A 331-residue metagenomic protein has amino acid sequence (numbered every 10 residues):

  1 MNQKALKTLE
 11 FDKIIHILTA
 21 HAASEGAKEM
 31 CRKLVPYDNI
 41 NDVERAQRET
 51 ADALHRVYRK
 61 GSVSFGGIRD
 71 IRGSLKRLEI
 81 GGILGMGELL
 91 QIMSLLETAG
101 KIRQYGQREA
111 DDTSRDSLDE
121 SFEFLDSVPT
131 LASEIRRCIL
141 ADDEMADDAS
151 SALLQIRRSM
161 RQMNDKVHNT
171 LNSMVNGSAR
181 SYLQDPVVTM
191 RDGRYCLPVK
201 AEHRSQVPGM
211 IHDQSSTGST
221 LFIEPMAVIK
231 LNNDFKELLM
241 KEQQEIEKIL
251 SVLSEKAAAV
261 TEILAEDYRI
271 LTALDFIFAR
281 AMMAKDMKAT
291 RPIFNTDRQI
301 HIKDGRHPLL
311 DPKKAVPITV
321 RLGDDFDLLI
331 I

Functional and structural regions predicted by a protein language model:
M1-D148, A152, I156, V260-I263 (+1 more regions): Conserved amphipathic alpha-helical "coupling/scaffold" segments that transmit conformational changes between domains
S127-D143, K230-S251: Extended, charged coiled-coil "arm/hinge" scaffolds of SMC/Rad50-like chromosome-maintenance ATPases and other large
L154-H203: Extended, Lys/Arg-enriched charged tracts that mediate electrostatic binding to polyanionic substrates
I156, M160-M163, L238, E242-I249 (+1 more regions): Intracellular alpha-helical coupling/juxtamembrane segments of multi-pass membrane proteins
R191-F222, N232, F294-P317, R321: SMC-family hinge/dimerization module
L221-D234, L239, I249-L250, D311-I331: Conserved mid-sequence domains
E262, E266-I331: Conserved NTPase motor "head" modules and their coupling/switch loops across ABC/AAA+ ATPases, GTPases, and GHKL ATPases
